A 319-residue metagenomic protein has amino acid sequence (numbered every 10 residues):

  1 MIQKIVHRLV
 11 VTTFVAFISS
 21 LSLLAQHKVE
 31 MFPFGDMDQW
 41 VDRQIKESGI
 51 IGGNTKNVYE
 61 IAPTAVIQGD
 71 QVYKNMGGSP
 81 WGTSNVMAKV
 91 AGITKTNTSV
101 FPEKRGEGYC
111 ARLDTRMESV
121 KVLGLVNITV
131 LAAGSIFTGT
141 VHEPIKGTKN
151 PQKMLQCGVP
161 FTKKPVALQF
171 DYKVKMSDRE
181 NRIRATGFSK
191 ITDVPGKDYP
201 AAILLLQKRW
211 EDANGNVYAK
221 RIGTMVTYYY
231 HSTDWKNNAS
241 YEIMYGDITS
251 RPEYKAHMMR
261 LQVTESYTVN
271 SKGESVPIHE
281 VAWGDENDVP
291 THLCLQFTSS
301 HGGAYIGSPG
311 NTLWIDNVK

Functional and structural regions predicted by a protein language model:
M1-M31: Bacterial Sec-dependent N-terminal signal peptides
Q26-P165, Q169, R184, P195-G246 (+1 more regions): Aromatic (Trp/Tyr/Phe) and Gly/Pro-enriched flexible surface segments
M176-E180: Gram-negative outer-membrane beta-barrel proteins
R182-I191: Short mixed-charge
